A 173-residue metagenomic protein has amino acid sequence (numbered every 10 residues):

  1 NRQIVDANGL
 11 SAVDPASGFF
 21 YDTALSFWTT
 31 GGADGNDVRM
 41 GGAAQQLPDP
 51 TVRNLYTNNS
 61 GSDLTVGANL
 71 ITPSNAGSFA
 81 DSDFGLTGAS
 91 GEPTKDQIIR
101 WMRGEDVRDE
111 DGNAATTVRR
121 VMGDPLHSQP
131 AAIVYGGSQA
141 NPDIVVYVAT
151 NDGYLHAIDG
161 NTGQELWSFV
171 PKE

Functional and structural regions predicted by a protein language model:
N1-E173: A fold-level detector for beta-propeller and closely related beta-sheet-rich head/sensor domains
